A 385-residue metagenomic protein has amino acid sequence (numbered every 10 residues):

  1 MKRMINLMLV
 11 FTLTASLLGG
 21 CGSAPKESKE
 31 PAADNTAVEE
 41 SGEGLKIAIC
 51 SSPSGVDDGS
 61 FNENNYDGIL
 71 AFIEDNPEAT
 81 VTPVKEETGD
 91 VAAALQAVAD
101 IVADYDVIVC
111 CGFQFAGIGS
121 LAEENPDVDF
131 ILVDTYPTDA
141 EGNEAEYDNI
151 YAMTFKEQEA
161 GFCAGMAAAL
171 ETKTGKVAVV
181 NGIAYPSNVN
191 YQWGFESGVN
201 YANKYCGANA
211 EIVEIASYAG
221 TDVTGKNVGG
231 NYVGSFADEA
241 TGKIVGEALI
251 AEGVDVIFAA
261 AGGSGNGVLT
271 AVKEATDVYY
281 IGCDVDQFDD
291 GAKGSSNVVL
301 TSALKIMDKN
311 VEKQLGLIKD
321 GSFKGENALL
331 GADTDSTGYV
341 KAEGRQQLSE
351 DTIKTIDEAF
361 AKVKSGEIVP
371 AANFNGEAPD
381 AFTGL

Functional and structural regions predicted by a protein language model:
M1-F11: Positively charged n-region of N-terminal signal peptides that target proteins for export
R3, G22-A24: N-terminal helix-turn-helix DNA-binding module of bacterial transcription factors
F11-L13, N35: Intrinsically disordered/low-complexity terminal segments and short unstructured peptides
S16-G20: C-terminal motif of bacterial Sec signal peptides marking the signal peptidase cleavage site
K26-L385: A residue-level marker of the well-folded mature domains of exported/periplasmic proteins
